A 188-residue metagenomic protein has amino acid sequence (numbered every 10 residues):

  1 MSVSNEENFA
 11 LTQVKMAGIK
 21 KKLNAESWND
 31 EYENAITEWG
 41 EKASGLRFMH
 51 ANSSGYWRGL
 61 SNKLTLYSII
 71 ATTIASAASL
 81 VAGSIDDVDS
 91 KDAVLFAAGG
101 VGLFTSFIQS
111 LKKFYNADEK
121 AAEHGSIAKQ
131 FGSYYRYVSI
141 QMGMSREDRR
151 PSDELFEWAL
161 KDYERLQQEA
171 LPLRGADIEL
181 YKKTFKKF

Functional and structural regions predicted by a protein language model:
S2-I70, V81, V94, I108-F188: Conserved non-transmembrane functional hotspots
A71-S90: Juxtamembrane "helix exit" motif at the C-terminal ends of alpha-helical transmembrane segments in multi-pass membrane
T73-S76, G100-L111: Single-pass alpha-helical transmembrane signal-anchor segments
A78, I85, G102, A159-L160: Short alpha-helix boundary/capping motifs
V88-V101: Hydrophobic alpha-helical transmembrane segments
